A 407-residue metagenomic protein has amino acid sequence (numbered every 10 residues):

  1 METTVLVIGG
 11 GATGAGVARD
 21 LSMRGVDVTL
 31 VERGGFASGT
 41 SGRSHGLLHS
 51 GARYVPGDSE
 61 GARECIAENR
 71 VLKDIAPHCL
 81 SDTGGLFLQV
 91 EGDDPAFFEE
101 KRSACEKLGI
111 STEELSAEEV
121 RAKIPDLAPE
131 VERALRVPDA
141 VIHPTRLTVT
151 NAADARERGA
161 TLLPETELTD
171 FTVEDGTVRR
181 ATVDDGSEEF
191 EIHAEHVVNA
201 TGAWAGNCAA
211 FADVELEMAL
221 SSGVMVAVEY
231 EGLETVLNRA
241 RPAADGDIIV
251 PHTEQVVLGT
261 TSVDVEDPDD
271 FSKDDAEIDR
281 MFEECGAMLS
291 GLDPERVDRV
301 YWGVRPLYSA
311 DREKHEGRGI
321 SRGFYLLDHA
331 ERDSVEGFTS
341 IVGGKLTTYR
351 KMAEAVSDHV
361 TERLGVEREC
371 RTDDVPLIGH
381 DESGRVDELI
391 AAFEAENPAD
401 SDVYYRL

Functional and structural regions predicted by a protein language model:
E2-T3, S187-H196, A200: Core beta-strand elements of the Rossmann-like FAD/NAD(P) dinucleotide-binding domain in flavoenzyme oxidoreductases
T3-L30: N-terminal Rossmann-like FAD-binding beta1-loop-alpha1 element of flavoenzymes
S22-S44: Glycine-rich FAD pyrophosphate-binding loop
H45-I124, V131, S383-R406: Dinucleotide-binding Rossmann-like beta1-alpha1 core, especially the glycine-rich loop that anchors the ADP
L88-A153, E157-R158, L163, F171-T177 (+4 more regions): Flavin (FAD/FMN) cofactor-binding and adjacent substrate-gating region of FAD-dependent oxidoreductase domains
A194-H196, A200-G206, E231, S262 (+1 more regions): Glycine-/small-residue-rich beta->alpha transition segments that form the dinucleotide
N199-V214, A355: Flavin (primarily FAD) binding-site architecture
E217, R241, H252-T253, D269-A276 (+2 more regions): C-terminal catalytic lobe of FAD-dependent flavoproteins
